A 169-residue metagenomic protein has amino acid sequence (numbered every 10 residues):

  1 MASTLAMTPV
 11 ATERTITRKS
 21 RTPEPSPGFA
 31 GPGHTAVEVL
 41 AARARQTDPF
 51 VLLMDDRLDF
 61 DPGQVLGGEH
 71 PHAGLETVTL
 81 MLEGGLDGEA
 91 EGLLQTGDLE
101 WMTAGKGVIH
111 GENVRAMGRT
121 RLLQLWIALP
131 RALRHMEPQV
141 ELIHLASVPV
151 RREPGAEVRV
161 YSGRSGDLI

Functional and structural regions predicted by a protein language model:
A2-V37: Hydrophobic alpha-helical membrane-insertion signals
S26-T79, A146-I169: A short glycine-rich, His/Asp/Glu-containing loop-to-beta-strand
H70-L86, W126-R131: Short, conserved beta-strand element in jelly-roll/cupin
E76-T96, G105, I109: A short beta-strand-loop-beta hairpin characteristic of the jelly-roll/cupin
E91-D98, V114-A116, Q139-L142: "Short basic amphipathic alpha-helical interaction patches in structured regions
G105-L133: Ligand-binding loop in jelly-roll beta-barrel domains
Q124-R131, H144, V160-R164: Short, structured patches in soluble enzyme cores that scaffold and shape functional sites
